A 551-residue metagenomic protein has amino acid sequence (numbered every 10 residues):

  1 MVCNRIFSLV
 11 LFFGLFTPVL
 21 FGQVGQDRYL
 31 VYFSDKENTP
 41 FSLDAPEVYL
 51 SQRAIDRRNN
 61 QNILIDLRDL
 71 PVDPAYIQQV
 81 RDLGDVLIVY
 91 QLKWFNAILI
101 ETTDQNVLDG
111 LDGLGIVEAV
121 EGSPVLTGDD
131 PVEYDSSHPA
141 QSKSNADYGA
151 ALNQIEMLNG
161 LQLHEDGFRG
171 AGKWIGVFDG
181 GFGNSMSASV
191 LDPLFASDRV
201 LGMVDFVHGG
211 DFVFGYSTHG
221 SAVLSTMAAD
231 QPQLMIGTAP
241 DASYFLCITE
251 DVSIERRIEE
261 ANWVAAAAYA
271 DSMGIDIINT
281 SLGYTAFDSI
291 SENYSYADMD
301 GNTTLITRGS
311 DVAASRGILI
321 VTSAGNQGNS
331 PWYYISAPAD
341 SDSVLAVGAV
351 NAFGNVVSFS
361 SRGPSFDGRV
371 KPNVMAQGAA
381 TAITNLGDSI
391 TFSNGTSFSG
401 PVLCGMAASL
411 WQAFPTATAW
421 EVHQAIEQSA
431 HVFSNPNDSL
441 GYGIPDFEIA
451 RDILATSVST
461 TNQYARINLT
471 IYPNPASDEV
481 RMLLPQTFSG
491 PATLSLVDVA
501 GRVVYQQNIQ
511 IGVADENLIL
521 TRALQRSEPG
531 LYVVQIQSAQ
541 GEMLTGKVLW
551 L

Functional and structural regions predicted by a protein language model:
G22-D85, Q105-D130: Primarily auto-inhibitory N-terminal propeptides
V24-Q26, L43, A119, A151 (+8 more regions): Subtilisin-like serine protease catalytic core
I77-I155, L161-H164: Autoinhibitory propeptides
L152, M273-N279, Q412-L469, N474: C-terminal subdomain of the subtilisin-like protease fold in secreted/lumenal serine endopeptidases
P193-S197, A352-S397, S434: Catalytic-core environment of secreted peptidases
L224, C247-D251, D276, G378-L440: Hydrolase catalytic cores
A270-M299, S323: Short acidic, glycine-rich surface-loop motifs adjacent to enzyme active sites
Q463-Y472, S477-L551: C-terminal outer-membrane/trafficking sorting elements
